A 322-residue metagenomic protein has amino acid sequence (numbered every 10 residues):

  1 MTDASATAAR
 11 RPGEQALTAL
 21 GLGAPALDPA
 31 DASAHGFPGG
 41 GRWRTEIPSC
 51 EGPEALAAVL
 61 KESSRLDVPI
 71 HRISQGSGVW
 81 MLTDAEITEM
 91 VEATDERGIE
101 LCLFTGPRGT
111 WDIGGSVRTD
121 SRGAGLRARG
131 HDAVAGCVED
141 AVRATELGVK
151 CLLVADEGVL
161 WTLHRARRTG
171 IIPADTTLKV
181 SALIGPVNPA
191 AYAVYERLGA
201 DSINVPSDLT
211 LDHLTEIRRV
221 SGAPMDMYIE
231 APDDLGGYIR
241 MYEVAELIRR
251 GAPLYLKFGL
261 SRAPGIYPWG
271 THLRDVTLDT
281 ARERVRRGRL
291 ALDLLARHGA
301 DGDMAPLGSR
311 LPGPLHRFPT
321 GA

Functional and structural regions predicted by a protein language model:
T2-V149, V154-P186, L211-A322: Active-site pocket-lining/capping segments in soluble small-molecule metabolic enzymes
L152, A200-P206: Conserved catalytic-core segments centered on acid/base and nucleophilic motifs
V187-A191: Short, glycine/polar-rich helix-capping loops at beta-to-alpha or helix-loop-helix junctions that flank or form
